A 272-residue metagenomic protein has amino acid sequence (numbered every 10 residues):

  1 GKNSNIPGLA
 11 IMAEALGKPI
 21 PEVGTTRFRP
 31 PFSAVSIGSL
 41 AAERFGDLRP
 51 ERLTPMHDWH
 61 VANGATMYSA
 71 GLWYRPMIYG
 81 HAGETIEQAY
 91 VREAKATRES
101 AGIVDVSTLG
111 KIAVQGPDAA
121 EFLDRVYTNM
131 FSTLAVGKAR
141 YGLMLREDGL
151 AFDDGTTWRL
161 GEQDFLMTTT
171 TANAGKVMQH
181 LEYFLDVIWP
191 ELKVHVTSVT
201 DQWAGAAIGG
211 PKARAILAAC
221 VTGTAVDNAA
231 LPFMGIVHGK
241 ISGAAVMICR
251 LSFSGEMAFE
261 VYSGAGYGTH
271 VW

Functional and structural regions predicted by a protein language model:
G1-A41: Ligand-binding pockets and gating/stacking loops
A42-W272: Glycine/proline-enriched, intrinsically flexible loops and inter-domain linkers
